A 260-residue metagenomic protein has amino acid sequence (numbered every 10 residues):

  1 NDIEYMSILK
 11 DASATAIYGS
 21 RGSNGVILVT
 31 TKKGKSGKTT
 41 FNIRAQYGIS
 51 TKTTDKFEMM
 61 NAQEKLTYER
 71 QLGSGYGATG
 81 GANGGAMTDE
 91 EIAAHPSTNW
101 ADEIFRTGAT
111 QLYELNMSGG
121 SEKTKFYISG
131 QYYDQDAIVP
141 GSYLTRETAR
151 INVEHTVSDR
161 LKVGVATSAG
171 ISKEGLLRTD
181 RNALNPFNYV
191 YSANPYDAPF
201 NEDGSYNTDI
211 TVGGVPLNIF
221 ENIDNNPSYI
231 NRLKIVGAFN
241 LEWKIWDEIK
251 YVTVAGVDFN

Functional and structural regions predicted by a protein language model:
N1, Y18-S23, R106, S142-T145 (+1 more regions): Short, glycine-/polar-rich solvent-exposed loops and beta-turns at beta-strand/coil boundaries
N1-K10: Short acidic/polar hinge/loop motifs at secondary-structure boundaries that mediate gating or recognition
D11-T15, T30-K32, Y133-Q135: Short beta-turn/strand-loop junction motif enriched in small, turn-promoting residues
A16, G22-A45, Y113-L115: N-terminal periplasmic accessory domains that precede and gate Gram-negative outer-membrane beta-barrel machines
V26-L28, L112-E114, T148-I151, S168 (+2 more regions): Membrane-embedded beta-strand positions in outer-membrane beta-barrel channels/transporters
K35-S97, A137-S142, T148-V236, V252-N260: Surface-exposed loop/interface segments of Gram-negative outer-membrane beta-barrel transport/assembly proteins
R106-E122, Q131-Y133, F220-F259: Outer-membrane beta-barrel transmembrane strands
